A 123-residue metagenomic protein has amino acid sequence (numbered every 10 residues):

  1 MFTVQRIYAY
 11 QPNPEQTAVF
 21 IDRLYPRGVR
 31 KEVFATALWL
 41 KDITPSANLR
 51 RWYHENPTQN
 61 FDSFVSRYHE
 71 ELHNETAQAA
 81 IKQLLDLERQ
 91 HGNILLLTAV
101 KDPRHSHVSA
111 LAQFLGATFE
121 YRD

Functional and structural regions predicted by a protein language model:
M1-D123: Residues lining hydrophobic/aromatic ligand-binding pockets adjacent to catalytic sites
